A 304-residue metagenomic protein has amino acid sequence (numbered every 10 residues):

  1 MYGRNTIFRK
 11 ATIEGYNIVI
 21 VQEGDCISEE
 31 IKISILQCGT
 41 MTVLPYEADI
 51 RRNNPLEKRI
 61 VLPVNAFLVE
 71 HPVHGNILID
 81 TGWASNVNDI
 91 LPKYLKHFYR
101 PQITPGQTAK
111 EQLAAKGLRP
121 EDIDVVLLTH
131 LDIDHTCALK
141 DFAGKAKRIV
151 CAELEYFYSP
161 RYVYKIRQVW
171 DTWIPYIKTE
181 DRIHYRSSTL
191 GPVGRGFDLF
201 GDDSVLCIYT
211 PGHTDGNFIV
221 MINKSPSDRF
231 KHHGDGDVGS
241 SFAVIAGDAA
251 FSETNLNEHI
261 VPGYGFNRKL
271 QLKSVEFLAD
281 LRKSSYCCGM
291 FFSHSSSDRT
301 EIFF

Functional and structural regions predicted by a protein language model:
Y2-P63, G196-L199: Basic, amphipathic N-terminal segments that precede the first structured/catalytic domain
I20-V21, P101-L118, D122, A152-I208 (+2 more regions): Metallo-beta-lactamase
I31, T40-E111, V220-G247: Conserved beta-strand hairpin/beta-sheet module of binuclear metal-dependent hydrolase folds, prominently
I35, A66-H71, I77, H184-H233 (+1 more regions): Core dinuclear metal-dependent hydrolase active-site scaffold
C38-G39, T81-W83, L131, E155 (+3 more regions): Active-site metal-binding loops of divalent metal-dependent hydrolases
T42, S85-V87, F157, F251-E253 (+1 more regions): Feature marks short, surface-exposed loop/turn motifs that line or immediately flank catalytic pockets and channel
K93-V150: Active-site metal-binding motif and surrounding structural segment of the metallo-beta-lactamase
F98-E111, M221-F304: Cap/insert and terminal regions of metallo-dependent hydrolase folds
